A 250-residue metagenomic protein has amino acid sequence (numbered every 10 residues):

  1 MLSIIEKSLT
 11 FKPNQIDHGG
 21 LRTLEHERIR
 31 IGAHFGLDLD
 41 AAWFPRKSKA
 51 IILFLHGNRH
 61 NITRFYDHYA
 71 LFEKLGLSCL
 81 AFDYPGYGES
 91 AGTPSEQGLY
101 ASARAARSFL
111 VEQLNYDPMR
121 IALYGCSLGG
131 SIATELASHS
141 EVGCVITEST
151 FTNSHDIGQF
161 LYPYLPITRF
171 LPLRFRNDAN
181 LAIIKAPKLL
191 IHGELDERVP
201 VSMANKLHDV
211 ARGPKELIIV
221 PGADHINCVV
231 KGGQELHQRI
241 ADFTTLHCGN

Functional and structural regions predicted by a protein language model:
M1-G32: An N-terminal hydrophobic leader/cap segment in hydrolases
K49-G57: Short beta-strand element of the alpha/beta-hydrolase
N58-L71, Y84, T93: The serine-hydrolase catalytic nucleophile loop
E73-A91: Conserved alpha/beta-hydrolase
P94-L114, A179: Alpha/beta-hydrolase active-site loop
F109-Q113, M119-P163: Primarily recognizes the serine-hydrolase "nucleophile elbow" in alpha/beta-hydrolase and SGNH/GDSL folds
I183-K185, L190-H192, D196: Short beta-strand/loop motif that positions the catalytic acidic residue of the alpha/beta-hydrolase fold
A223-G233: Catalytic histidine-centered segment of alpha/beta-hydrolase-like enzymes
